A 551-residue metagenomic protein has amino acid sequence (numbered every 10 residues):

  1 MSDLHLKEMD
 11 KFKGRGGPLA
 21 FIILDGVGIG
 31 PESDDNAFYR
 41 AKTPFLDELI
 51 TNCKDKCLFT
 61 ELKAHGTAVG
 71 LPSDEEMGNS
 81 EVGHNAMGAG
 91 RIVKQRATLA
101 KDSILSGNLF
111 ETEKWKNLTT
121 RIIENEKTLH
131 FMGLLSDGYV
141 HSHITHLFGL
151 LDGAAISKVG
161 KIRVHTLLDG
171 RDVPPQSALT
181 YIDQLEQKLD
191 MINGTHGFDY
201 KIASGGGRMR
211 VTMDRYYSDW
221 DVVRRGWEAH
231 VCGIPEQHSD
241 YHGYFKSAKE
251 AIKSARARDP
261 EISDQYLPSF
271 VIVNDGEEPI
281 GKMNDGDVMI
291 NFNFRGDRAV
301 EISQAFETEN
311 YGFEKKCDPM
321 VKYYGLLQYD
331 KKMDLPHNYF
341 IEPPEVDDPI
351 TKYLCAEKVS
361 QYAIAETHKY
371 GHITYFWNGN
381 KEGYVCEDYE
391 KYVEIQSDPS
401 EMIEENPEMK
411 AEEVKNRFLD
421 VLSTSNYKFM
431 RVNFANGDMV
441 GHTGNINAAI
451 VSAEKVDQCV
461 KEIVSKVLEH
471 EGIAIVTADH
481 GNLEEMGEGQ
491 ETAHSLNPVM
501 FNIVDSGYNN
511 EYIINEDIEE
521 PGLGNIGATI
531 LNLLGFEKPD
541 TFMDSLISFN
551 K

Functional and structural regions predicted by a protein language model:
M1-K551: Feature captures the catalytic ectodomains and active-site-proximal regions of enzymes that hydrolyze or transfer
